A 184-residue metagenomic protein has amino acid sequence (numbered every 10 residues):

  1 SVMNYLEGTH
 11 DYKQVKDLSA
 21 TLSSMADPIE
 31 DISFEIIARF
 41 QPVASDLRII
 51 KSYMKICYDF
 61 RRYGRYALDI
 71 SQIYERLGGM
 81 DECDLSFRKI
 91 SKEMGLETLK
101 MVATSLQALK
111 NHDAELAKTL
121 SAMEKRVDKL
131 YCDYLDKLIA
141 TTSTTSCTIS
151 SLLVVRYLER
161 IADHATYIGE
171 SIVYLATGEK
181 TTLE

Functional and structural regions predicted by a protein language model:
S1-E184: Cytosolic, long alpha-helical scaffolding segments
